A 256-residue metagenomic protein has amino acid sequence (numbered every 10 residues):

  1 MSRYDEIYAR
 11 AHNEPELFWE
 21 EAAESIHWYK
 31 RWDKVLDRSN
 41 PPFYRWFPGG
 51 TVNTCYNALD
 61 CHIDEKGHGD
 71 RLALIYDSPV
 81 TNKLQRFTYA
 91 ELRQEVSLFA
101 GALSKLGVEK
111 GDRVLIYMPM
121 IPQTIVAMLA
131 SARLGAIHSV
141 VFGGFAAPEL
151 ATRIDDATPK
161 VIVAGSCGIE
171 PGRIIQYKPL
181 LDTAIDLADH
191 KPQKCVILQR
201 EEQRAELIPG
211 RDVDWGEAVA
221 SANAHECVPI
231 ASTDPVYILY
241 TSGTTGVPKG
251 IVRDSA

Functional and structural regions predicted by a protein language model:
M1-R86, E91-Q94, L98, I185 (+3 more regions): N-lobe entry segment of adenylate-forming
E16, S97-G101, D155, G246: Solvent-exposed alpha-helix faces
C55, L74-L129, A146, L150 (+2 more regions): Conserved AMP-binding/adenylate-forming core of the ANL superfamily
D70-L72, C195-L198, I208-Y240, V247 (+1 more regions): Conserved pre-ATP/AMP-binding loop-to-beta segment of ANL
D77, P119, G165-C167, L198-R200 (+1 more regions): Cofactor-binding loop segments of dinucleotide-utilizing enzymes, especially the Rossmann-like FAD- and NAD(P)+-binding
V114, S131, P235, T241-T244: Conserved S/T- and glycine-rich ATP-binding loop of Class I adenylate-forming
R133-E217: Structural core segment of the AMP-binding/adenylate-forming
